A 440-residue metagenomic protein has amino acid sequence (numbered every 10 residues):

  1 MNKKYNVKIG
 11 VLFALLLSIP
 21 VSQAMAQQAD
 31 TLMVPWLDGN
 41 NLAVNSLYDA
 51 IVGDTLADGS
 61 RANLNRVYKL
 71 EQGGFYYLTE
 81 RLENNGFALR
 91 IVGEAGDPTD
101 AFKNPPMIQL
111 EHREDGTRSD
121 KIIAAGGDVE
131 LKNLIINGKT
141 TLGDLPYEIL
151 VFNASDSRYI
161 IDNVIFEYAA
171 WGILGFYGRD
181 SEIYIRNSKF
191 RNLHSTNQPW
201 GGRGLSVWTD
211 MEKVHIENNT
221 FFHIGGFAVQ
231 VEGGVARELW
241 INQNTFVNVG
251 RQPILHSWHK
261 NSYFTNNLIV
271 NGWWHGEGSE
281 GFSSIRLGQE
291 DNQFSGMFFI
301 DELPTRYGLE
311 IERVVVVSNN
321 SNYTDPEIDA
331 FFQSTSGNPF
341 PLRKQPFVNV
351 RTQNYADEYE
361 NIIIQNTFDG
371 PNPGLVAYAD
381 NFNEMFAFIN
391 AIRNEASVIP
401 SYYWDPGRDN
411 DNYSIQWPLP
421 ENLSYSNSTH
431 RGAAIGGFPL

Functional and structural regions predicted by a protein language model:
M1-T31, E130: Bacterial Sec-dependent N-terminal signal peptides
P35-R90, E94-M107: N-terminal extracellular ligand-recognition/capping segment immediately after the signal peptide
G73-G74, A95-P98, N322-I328, I435-G437: Acidic glycine-/aspartate-rich tracts in secreted/extracellular proteins
G86-D144: Right-handed parallel beta-helix/beta-spiral solenoid domain characteristic of secreted/periplasmic
A88, G93, G127-G138, D156-Y168 (+7 more regions): Right-handed parallel beta-helix
P105-I123, T141-N153, Y168-D180, H194-W208 (+4 more regions): Extracellular beta-strand/beta-solenoid scaffold signature
Y307, R343-N361, A377-L440: Surface beta-loop-beta hairpin patches that serve as ligand-binding interfaces in beta-rich domains
